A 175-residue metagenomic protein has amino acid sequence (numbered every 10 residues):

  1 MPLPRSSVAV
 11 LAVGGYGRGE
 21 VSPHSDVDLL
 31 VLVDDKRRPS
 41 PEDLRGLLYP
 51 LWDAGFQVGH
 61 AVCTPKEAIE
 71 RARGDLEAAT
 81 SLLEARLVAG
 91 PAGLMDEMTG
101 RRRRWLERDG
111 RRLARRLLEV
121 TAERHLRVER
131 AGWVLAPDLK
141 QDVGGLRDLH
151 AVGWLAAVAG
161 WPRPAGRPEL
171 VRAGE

Functional and structural regions predicted by a protein language model:
M1-E175: A nucleotide- and high-energy phosphate-metabolite-utilizing enzyme signature
